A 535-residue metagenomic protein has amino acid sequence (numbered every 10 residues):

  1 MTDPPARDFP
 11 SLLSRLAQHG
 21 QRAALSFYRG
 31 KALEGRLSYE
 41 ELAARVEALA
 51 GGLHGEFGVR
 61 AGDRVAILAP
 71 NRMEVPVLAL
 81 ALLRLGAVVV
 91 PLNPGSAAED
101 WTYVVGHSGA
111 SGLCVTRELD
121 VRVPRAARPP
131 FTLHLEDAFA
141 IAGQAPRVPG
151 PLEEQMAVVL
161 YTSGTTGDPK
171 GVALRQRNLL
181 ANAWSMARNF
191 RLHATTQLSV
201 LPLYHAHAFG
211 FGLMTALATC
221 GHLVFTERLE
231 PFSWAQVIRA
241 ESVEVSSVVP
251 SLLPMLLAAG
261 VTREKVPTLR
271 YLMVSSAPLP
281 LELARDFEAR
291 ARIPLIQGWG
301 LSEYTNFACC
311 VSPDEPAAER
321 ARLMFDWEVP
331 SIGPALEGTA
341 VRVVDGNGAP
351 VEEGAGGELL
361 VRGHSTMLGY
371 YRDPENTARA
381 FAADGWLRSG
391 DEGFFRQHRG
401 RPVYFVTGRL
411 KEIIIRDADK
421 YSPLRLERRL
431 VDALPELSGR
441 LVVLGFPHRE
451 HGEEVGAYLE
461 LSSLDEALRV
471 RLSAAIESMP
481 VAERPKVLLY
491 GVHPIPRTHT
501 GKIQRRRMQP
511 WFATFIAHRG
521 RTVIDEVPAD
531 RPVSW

Functional and structural regions predicted by a protein language model:
T2, L25-R72, P76-L80, A97-T102: Conserved AMP-binding/adenylate-forming core of the ANL superfamily
G20-A23, Q144-Y161, D168, F190-T196: Conserved pre-ATP/AMP-binding loop-to-beta segment of ANL
R36-E40, A157-W184, Q504: Conserved AMP-binding A3 loop
V75, S96, S246, G363 (+3 more regions): AMP-binding/adenylate-forming catalytic core of the ANL superfamily
L180-T196, A206-V245, A259: Conserved AMP-binding/adenylation subdomain of ANL enzymes
V243-V248, L257-D326, A340: Gly/Ser/Thr-rich phosphate-binding loop
S331-G338, N347-A380, D419-Y421: Conserved ATP/PPi-binding loop(s) of AMP-dependent carboxylate-activating enzymes
I414, V442-P447, G456-E460, R471-W535: Conserved C-terminal "lid"/linker of ANL adenylate-forming enzymes
